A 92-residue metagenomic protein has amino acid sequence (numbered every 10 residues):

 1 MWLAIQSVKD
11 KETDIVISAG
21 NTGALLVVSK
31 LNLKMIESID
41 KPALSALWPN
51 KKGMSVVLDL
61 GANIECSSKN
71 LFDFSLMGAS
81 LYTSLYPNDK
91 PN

Functional and structural regions predicted by a protein language model:
M1, I5: Short, conserved alpha-helix that lines the donor NDP-sugar binding/gating region of sugar-transfer enzymes
Q6-D10, I15-N92: Anion-binding alpha/beta catalytic cores of soluble intermediary-metabolism enzymes, centered on
